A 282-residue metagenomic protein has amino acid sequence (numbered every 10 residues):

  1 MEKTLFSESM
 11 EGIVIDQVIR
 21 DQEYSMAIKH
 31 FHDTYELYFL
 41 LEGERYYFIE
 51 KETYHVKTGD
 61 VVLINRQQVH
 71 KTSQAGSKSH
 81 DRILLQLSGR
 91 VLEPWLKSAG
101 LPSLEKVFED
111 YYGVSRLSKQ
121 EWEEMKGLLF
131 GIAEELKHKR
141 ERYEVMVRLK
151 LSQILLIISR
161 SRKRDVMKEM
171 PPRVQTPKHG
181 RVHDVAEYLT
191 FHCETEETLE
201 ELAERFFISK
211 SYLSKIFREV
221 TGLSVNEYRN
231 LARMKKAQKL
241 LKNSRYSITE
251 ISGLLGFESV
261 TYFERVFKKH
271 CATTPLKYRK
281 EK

Functional and structural regions predicted by a protein language model:
M1-V61, Q68, A75-G76, K97-L104 (+3 more regions): Generic protein-terminus/edge-of-domain signal
L41, K126-R140, A186, T190-C193 (+1 more regions): Regular secondary-structure segments
G59, Y212-F217, Y262-F263, F267: Short hydrophobic/aromatic patch on the recognition helix
Q67-V91, A99: Ligand-binding loop in jelly-roll beta-barrel domains
L101-G127: Aromatic/histidine-rich interaction motifs
Y111-E121, L136-V147, L156-E187, F191 (+3 more regions): Short, Lys/Arg-enriched, Trp-marked, Pro/Gly-tolerant hinge/linker segments that flank
E187, F191, E196, E200-E201 (+3 more regions): Terminal helix-turn-helix DNA-binding modules in bacterial transcription factors
T261-K282: …primarily DNA-binding HTH/wHTH and HhH modules…
